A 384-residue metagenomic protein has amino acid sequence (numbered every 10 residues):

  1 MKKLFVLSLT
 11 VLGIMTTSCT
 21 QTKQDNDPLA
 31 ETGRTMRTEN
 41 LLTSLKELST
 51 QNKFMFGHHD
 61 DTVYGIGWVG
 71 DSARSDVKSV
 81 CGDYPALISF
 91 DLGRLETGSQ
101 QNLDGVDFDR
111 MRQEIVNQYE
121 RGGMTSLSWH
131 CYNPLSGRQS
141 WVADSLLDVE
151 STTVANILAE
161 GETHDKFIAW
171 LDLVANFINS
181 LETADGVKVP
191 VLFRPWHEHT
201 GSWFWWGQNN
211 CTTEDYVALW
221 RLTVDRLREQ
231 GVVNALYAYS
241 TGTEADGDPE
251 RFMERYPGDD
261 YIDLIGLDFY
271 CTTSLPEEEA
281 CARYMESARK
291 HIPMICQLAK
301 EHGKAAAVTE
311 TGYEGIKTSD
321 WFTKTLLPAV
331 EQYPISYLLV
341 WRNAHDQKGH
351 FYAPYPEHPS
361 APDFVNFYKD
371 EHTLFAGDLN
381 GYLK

Functional and structural regions predicted by a protein language model:
M1-L4: Positively charged n-region of N-terminal signal peptides that target proteins for export
M15-S18: C-terminal motif of bacterial Sec signal peptides marking the signal peptidase cleavage site
K23-G93, G98-G105, T373-K384: N-terminal module-boundary/linker segments of secreted carbohydrate-active enzymes
E39-L41, W68-V77, D109-R112, V174-F177 (+3 more regions): Alpha-helical scaffolding within the catalytic cores of extracellular/periplasmic polymer-degrading hydrolases
N52-D61, G303-K384: Substrate-binding cleft of secreted/luminal carbohydrate-active enzymes
F56-H59, P190, R194-W196, W220-E250 (+2 more regions): Aromatic-lined carbohydrate-recognition surfaces of secreted/lumenal glycan-active proteins
F90, F252-A282, W341-N343: Aromatic- and acid-rich polysaccharide-binding/catalytic face of secreted or lumenal carbohydrate-active enzymes
T97-V233: Substrate-binding cleft of extracellular glycoside hydrolase catalytic domains
